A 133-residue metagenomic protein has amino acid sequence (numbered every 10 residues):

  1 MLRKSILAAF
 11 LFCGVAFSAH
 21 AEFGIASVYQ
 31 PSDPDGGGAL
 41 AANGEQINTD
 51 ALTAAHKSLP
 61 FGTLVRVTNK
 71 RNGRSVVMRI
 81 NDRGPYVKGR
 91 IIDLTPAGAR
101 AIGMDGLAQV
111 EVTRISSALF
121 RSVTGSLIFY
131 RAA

Functional and structural regions predicted by a protein language model:
L2-I6, A16-A133: Secreted/periplasmic proteins
F12-C13: Repetitive helical segments and hydrophobic/amphipathic motifs
